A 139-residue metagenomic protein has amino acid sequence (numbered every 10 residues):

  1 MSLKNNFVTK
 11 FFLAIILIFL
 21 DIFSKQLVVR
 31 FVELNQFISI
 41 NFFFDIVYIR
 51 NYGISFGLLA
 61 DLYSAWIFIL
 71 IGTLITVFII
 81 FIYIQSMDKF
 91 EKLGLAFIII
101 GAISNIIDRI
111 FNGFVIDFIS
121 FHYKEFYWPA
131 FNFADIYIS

Functional and structural regions predicted by a protein language model:
M1-S139: Alpha-helical transmembrane bundles and membrane-interface segments of multipass inner-membrane proteins
